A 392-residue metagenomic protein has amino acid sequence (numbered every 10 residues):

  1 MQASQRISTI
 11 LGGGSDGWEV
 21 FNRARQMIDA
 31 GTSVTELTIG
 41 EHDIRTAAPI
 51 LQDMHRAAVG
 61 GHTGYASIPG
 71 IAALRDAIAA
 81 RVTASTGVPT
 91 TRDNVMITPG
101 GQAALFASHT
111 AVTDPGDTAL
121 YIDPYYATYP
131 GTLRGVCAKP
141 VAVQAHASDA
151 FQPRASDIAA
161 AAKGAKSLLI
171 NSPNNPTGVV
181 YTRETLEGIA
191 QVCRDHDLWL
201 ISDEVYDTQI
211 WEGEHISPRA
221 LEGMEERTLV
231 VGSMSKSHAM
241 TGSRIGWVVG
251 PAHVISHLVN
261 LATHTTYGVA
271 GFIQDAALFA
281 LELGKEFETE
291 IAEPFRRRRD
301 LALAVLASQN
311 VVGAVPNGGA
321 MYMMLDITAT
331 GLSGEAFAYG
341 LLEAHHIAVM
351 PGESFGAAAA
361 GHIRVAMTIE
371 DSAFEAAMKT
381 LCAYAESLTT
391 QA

Functional and structural regions predicted by a protein language model:
Q2-R6, I10, V20, M27-A57 (+3 more regions): PLP-dependent class I/II
G13-S15: Extracytoplasmic catalytic/substrate-binding loops of multi-pass membrane glycan-assembly enzymes
G61-Y65: A short acidic, glycine-rich active-site loop that binds or catalyzes chemistry on phosphate/adenosine moieties
P69-G70: Short beta-strand to alpha-helix junction loop
